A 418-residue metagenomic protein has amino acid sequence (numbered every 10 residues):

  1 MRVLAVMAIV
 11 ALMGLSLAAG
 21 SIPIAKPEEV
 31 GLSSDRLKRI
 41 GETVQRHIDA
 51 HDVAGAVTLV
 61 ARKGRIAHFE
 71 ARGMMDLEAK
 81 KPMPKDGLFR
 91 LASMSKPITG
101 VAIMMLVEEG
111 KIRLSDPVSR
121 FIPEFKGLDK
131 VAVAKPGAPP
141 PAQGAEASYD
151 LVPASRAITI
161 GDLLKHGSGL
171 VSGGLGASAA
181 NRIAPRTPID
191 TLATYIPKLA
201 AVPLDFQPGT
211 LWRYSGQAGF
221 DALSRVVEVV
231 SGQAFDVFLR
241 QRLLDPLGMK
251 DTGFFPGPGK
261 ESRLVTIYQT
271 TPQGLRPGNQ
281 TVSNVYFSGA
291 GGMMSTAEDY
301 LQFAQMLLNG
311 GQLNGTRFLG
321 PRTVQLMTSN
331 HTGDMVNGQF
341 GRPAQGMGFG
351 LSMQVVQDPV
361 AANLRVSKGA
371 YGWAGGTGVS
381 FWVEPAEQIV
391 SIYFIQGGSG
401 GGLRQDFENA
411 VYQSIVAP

Functional and structural regions predicted by a protein language model:
A5-S16: Bacterial N-terminal signal peptides
I22-L91, R113, G127-K135, P277-G278 (+1 more regions): Short, conserved catalytic-motif segment at the N-terminal edge
S33, K96, T296: Short, conserved phosphate/pyrophosphate- and ester-handling motifs at nucleotide-, phospho-/glycolipid
K38-Q45, G64-I66, R72, F89-V118 (+3 more regions): Active-site SXXK
P123-K368: Short, surface-exposed loop or secondary-structure junction motifs that flank catalytic or metal-binding residues
F381-W382, E387-G397: Short, well-ordered beta-strand elements
R404-P418: Surface-exposed amphipathic alpha-helical segments
